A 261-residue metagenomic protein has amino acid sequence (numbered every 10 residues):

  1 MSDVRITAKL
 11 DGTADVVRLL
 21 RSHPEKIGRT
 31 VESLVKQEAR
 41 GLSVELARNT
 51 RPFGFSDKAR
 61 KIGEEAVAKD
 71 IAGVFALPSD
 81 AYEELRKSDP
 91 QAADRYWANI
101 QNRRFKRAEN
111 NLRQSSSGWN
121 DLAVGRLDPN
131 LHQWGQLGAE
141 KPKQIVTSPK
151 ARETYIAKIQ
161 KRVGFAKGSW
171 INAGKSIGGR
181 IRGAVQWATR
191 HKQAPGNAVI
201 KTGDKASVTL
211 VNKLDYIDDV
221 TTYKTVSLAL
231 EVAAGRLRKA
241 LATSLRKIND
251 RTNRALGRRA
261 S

Functional and structural regions predicted by a protein language model:
M1-S261: Short, Lys/Arg-rich flexible segments
